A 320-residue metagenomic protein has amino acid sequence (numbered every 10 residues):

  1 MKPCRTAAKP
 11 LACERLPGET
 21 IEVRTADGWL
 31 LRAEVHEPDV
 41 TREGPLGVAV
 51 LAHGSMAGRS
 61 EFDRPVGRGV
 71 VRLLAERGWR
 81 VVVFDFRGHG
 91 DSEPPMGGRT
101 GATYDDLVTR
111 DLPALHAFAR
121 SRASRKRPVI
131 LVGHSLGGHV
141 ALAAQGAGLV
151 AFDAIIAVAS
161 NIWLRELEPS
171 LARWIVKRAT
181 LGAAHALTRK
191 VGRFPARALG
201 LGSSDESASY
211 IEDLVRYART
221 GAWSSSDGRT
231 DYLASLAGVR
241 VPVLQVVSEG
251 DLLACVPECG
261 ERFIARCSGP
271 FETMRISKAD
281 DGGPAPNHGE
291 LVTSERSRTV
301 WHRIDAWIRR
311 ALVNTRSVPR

Functional and structural regions predicted by a protein language model:
C4-T41: N-terminal cap/lid segment of alpha/beta-hydrolase-fold proteins
D39-F86, G90, P94-P95: Short, surface-exposed "cap/lid" segments of acyl-processing enzymes
G101-S121: Alpha/beta-hydrolase active-site loop
A123-S135: Alpha/beta-hydrolase fold nucleophile elbow
V132-A222: Alpha/beta-hydrolase-fold enzymes
V239, Q245-V247: Short beta-strand/loop motif that positions the catalytic acidic residue of the alpha/beta-hydrolase fold
L252-E258: Conserved alpha/beta-hydrolase "acid-adjacent" motif
E272-R320: Catalytic active-site module of serine/aspartate enzymes centered on a nucleophile-bearing elbow/loop
